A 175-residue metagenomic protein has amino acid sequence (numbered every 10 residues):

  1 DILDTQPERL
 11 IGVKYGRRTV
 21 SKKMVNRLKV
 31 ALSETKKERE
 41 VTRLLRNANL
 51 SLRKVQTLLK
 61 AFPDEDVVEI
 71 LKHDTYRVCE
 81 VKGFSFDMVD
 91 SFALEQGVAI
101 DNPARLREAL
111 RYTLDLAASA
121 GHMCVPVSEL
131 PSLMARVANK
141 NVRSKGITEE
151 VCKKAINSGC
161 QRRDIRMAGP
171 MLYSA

Functional and structural regions predicted by a protein language model:
D1-A175: Accessory, non-ATPase domains that flank or precede helicase/AAA+ motor cores in DNA-metabolism machines
